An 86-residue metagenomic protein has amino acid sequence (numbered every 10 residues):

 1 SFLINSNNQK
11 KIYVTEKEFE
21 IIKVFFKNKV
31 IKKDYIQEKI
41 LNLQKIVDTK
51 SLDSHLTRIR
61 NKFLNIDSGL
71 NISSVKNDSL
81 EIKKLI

Functional and structural regions predicted by a protein language model:
S1-F2, I36, I59, L80: Short hydrophobic/aromatic patches on the structural cores and recognition surfaces of FHA
S1-K11, I86: Short boundary/linker motifs that mark transitions into or out of structured domains
Q9-Y13, F19-H55, N61-G69, S73-S74: Positively charged, aromatic-enriched patches within helix-turn-helix-type DNA-binding elements, predominantly
S68-I86: A short linear beta-strand->loop->alpha-helix hinge motif most characteristic of winged-helix/helix-turn-helix
